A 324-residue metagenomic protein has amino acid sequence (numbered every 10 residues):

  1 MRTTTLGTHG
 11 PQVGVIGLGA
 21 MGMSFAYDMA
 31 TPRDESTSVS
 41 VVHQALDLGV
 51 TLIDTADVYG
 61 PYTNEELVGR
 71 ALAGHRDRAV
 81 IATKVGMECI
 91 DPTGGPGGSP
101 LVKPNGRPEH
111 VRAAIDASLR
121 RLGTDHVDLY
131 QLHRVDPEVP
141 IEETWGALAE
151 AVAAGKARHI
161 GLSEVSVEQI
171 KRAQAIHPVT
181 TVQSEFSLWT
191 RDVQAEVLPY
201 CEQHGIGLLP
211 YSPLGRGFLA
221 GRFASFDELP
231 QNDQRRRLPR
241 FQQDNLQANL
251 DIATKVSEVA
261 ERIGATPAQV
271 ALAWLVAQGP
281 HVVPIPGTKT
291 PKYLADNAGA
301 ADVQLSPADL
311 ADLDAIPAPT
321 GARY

Functional and structural regions predicted by a protein language model:
M1-V80, Q231, A322: N-terminal binding-site loop/beta-alpha segment at the start of enzyme catalytic domains that lines or forms
T3, V135-P137, I141-Y324: Beta/alpha (TIM)-barrel catalytic core signal, keyed to glycine-rich beta->alpha loops juxtaposed to Asp/Glu that bind
H9-A30, A82-V102, H126, Q131: N-terminal small/glycine-rich loop or linker at the start of catalytic domains across soluble metabolic enzymes
L18-A20, T55, L129-L132, L162 (+2 more regions): Conserved beta-strand positions
A30-T37, T63, L67, S99-H110 (+2 more regions): Alpha-helix N-cap and loop-to-helix initiation/capping positions
T31-A45, P104-L122, S166-I170: Short, acidic/polar
Q44, L48, R121-L122, G155 (+1 more regions): Structural motif
L119-D136: Active-site groove signature of glycoside hydrolases
